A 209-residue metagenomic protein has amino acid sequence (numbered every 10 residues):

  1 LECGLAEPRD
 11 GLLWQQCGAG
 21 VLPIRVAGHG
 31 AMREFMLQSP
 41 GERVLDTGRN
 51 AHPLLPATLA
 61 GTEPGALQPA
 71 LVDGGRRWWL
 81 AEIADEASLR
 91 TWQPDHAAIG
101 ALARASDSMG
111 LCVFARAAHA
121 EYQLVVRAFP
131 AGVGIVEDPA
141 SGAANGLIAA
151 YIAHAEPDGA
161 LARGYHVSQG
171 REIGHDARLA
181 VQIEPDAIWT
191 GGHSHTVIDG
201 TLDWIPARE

Functional and structural regions predicted by a protein language model:
L1-A103, A153-P206: Acidic, low-complexity central loop/insert segments
W14-Q16, L37-G41, A117-H119, L124 (+1 more regions): Aromatic-residue hotspot detector
A27, Y122-Q123, A140-S141: Short glycine/proline-enriched turns and hinge-like loops at secondary-structure junctions
A57-P64, H119-E137: Short, hydrophobic/aliphatic alpha-helical segments
L71, A103-Q123: Glycine-rich, acidic
I135-A149: Short glycine/threonine-rich catalytic loop with a Thr-x-Gly-x-Asp
E209: Short, cationic low-complexity segments
